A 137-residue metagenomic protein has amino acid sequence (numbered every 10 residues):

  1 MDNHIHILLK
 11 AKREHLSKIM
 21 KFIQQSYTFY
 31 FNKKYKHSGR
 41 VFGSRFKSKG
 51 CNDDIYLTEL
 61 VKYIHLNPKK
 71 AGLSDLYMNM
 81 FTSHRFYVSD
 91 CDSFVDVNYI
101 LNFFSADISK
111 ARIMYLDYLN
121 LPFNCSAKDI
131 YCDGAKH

Functional and structural regions predicted by a protein language model:
M1-D2, K10-H137: Short Pro-Cys-Gly-centered "Cys-loop" motif that presents a nucleophilic cysteine in a tight turn
